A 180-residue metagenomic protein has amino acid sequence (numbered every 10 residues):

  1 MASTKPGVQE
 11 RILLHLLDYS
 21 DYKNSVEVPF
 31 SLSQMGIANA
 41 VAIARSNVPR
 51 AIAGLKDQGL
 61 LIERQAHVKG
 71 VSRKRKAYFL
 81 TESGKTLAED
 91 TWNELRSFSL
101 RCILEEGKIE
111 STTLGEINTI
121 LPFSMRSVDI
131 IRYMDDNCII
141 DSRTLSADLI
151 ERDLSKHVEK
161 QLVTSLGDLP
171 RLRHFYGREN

Functional and structural regions predicted by a protein language model:
M1-Y19, T113-R126: Short alpha-helical segments that sit at the start of domains
K5, Q9, A66-E89, P170-E179: Short, cationic-aromatic polyanion-contact patches
L14-D21, W92, D135: Short, locally clustered residues in the helix-turn-helix/winged-helix DNA-binding domain
P29-A40: A short alpha-helical element within helix-turn-helix/winged-helix DNA-binding domains across DNA-binding proteins
A42-D57, D148-K156: Short amphipathic alpha-helical interaction segments
K56-H67, Q161-T164: A short, conserved structural fragment
T86-C138, V158, L162, R171-R173: Amphipathic alpha-helical dimerization/coiled-coil segments that flank or bridge DNA-binding/regulatory modules
S146-N180: Charged, low-complexity intrinsically disordered regulatory/assembly segments
